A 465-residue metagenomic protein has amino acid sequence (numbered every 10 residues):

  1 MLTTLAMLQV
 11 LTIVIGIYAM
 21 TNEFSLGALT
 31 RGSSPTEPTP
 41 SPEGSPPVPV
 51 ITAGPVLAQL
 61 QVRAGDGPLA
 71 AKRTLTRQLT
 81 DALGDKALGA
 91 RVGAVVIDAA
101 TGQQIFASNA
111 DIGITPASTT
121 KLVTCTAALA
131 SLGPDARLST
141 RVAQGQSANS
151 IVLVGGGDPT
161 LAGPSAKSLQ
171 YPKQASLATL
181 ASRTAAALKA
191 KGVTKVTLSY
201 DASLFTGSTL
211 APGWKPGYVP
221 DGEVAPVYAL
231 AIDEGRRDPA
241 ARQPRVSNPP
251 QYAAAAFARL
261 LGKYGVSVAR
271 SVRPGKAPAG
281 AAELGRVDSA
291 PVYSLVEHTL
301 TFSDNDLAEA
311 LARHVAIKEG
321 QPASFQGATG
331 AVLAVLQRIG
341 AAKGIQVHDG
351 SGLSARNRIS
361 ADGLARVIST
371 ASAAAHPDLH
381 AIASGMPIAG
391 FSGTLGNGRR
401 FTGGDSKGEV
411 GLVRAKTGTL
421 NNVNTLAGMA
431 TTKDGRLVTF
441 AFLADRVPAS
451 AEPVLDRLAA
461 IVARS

Functional and structural regions predicted by a protein language model:
M1-E37, V196: Hydrophobic single-pass membrane-targeting/anchoring helices
P40-A100, Q104-I112, S182-T194: Beta-lactamase-like hydrolase cores
R91, N149-A178, A186-Y228, G235 (+2 more regions): Mid-domain, small-residue-enriched loop/turn segments at the edges of structured enzyme/sensor domains
G93-I97, I105-A107, T124, R141-A143 (+6 more regions): Soluble periplasmic/extracytoplasmic beta-strand elements of cell-envelope proteins
A99-T101, N109-D111, G145-A148, G156-P159 (+6 more regions): Solvent-exposed coil/turn segments that connect beta secondary-structure elements in extracytoplasmic/periplasmic
G102, P116-P134, L230, A256-L261 (+2 more regions): Active-site SXXK
I105-A107, A316-S465: Small-residue-rich helix-loop
P226, G235-A381: A small/polar active-site loop signature that marks catalytic segments
